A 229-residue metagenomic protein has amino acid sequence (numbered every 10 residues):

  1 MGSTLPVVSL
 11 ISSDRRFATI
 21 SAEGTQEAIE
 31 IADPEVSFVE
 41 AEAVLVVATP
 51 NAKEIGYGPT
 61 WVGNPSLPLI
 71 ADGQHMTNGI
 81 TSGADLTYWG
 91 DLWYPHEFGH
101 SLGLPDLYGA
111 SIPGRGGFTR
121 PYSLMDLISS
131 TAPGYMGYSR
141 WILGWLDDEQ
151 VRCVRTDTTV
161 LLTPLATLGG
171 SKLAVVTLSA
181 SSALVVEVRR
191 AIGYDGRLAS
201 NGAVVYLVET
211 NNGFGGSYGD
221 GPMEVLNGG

Functional and structural regions predicted by a protein language model:
M1-A71: Active-site-proximal segments of metallohydrolase catalytic domains
G24, A28, L45, G79-T81 (+4 more regions): Generic hydrophobic, helix-prone segments enriched in Leu/Val/Ile
F38, E42-A43, P50-R197: Extracellular hydrolytic enzyme modules, especially secreted metalloproteases of the metzincin/thermolysin-like class
L67, L127-S130, A203-F214: Short edge-strand/loop segments of extracellular domains
S139-G144, G202, D220-M223: Short intrinsically disordered coil segments
T177-S179, V208, L226: A structural detector for beta-sheet-dominated domains
R197-A203: Short coil-to-beta strand junction motifs in C2/discoidin
G215-G229: Contiguous ligand/interfacial binding patches
